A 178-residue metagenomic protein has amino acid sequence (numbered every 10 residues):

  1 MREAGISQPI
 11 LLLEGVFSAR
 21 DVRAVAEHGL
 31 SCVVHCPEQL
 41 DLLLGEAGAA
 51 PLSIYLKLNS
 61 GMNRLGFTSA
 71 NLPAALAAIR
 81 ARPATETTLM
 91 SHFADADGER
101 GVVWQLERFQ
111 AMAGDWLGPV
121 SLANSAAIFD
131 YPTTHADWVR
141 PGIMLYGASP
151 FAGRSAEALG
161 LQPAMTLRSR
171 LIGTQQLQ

Functional and structural regions predicted by a protein language model:
M1-L30, V34-L43: N-terminal active-site wall of soluble small-molecule enzyme domains
R20-S31, S53-F67: Short charge-dense sequence patches
L40-S53, S60-Q178: Active-site loop/helix belt of alpha/beta enzymes
